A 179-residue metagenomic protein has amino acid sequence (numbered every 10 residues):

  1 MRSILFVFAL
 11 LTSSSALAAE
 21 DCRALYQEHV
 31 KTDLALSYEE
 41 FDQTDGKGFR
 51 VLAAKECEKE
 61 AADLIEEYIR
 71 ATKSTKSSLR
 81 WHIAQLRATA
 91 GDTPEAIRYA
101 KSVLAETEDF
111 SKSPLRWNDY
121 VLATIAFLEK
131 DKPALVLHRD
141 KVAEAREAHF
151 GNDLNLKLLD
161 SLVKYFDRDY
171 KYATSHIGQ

Functional and structural regions predicted by a protein language model:
M1-I4: Positively charged n-region of N-terminal signal peptides that target proteins for export
S13-S15: N-terminal signal peptide c-region/cleavage motif recognized by signal peptidases
A19-R80, A90, R139-Q179: N-terminal alpha-helical interaction modules that lie
H82, L86-T89, D119-L128, L158: "A position-specific structural signal for the A-helix of alpha-solenoid helical repeats
A100-A105, A123-T124, L128, K132-H149: TPR/TPR-like (Sel1-like) alpha-helical repeat modules
